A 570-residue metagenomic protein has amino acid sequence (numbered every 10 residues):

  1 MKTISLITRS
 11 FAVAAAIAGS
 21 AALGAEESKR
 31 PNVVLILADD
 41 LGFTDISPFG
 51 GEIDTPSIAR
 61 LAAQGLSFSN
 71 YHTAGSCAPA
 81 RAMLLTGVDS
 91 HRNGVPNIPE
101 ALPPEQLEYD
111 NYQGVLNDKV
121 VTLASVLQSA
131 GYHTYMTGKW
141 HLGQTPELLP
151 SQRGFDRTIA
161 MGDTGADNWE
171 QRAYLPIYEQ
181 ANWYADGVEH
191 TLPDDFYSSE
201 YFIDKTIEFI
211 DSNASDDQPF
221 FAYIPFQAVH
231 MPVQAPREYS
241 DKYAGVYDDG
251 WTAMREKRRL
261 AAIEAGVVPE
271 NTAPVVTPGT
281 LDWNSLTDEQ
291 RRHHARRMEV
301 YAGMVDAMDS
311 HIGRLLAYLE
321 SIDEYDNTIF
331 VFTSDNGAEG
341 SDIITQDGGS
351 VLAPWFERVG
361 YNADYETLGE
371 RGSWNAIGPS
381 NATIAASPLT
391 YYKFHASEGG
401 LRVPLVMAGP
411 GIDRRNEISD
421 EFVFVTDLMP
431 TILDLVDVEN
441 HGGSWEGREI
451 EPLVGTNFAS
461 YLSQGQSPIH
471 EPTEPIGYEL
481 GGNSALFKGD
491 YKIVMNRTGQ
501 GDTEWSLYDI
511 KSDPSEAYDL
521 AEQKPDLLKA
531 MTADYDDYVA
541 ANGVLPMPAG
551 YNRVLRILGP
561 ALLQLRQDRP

Functional and structural regions predicted by a protein language model:
K2-L23: Gram-negative bacterial Sec-dependent N-terminal signal peptides
E26-P31, A38, G42-F43, S67 (+9 more regions): Long, internal low-complexity/basic segments
S28-N32, L84, G131, Q144-N168 (+7 more regions): Active-site regions of oxyanion-processing enzymes, predominantly non-cytosolic
F43-Y135, R153, R157, D163 (+2 more regions): Active-site segment of extracytoplasmic enzymes that catalyze sulfate/phosphate-ester chemistry
I46-S47, Y109-N117, E189-Y197, Y247-D249 (+6 more regions): Active-site rim elements
S47-I53, S67-H91, P96-I98, M136-L148 (+8 more regions): Short, solvent-exposed turn/loop segments enriched in Gly/Ser/Thr/Pro and often Arg
P146-G154, Q234-A235, A317-A408, R566-R569: Histidine-centered active-site microenvironments of extracellular/periplasmic hydrolases and transferases
D156-R157, M161-D167, E370-L401, I412-I510: C-terminal cap/loop subdomain of S1 sulfatases and analogous C-terminal strand-loop tails that border
